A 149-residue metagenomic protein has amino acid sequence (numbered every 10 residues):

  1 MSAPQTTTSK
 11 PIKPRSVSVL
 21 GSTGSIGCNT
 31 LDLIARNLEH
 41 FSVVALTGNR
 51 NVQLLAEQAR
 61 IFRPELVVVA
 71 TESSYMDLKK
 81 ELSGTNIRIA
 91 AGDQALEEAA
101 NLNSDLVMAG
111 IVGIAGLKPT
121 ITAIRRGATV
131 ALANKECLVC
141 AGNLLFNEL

Functional and structural regions predicted by a protein language model:
S2-V67: N-terminal Rossmann-like dinucleotide-binding module
S9-I12, E39, A99-S104, A123 (+1 more regions): Solvent-exposed alpha-helices and their adjacent loops that cap or buttress functional pockets in soluble metabolic
T23, V107, G127: Residue-level signature of catalytic and energy-coupling elements of molecular machines, predominantly ATP/GTP-dependent
V44-R88, D93, A100: Glycine-rich nucleotide/cofactor/substrate-binding loop typically near the N-terminus or early in the first domain
A70-T71, A133-K135: Short beta->alpha connector loops at strand-helix junctions that form conserved, small/polar/Pro-enriched
L78, I114-R126, K135-L149: Rossmann-fold NAD(P)-binding glycine/threonine-rich loop
A91-T122: Beta-loop-alpha module in the N-terminal Rossmann-like domain of NAD(P)-dependent dehydrogenases, especially those
